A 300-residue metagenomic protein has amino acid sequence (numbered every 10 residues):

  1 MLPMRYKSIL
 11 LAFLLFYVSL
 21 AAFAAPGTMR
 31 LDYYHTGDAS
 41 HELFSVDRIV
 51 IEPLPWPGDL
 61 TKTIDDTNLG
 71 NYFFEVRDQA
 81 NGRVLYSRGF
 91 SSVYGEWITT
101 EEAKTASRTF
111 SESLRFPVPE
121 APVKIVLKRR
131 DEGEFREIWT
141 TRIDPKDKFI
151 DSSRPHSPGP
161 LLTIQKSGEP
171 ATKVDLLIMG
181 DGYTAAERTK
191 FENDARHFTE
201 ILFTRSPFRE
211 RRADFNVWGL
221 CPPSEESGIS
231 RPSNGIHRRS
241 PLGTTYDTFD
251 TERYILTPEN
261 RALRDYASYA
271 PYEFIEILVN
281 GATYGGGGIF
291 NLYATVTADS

Functional and structural regions predicted by a protein language model:
L11-A21: Bacterial N-terminal signal peptides
P26-D65: Short amphipathic, basic-aromatic surface patches that mediate peripheral association with negatively charged
T67-G89: Extended low-complexity, serine/threonine- and proline-enriched intrinsically disordered segments
V93-S113: Aromatic sugar-binding surface patches on proteins that engage polysaccharides or sugar-phosphate polymers
E112-R115, P119-G133: Short, aromatic- and glycine-rich surface loops/edge beta-strands on solvent-exposed regions
E132-K148: Edge beta-strands of extracellular beta-sandwich domains
D147-A213, G219-I229, G235, T245-T248 (+2 more regions): Fold-level signature of zinc-dependent metallopeptidase catalytic domains
R188-F191, G287-S300: Short pre-active-site segment immediately N-terminal to the catalytic Zn-binding motif
